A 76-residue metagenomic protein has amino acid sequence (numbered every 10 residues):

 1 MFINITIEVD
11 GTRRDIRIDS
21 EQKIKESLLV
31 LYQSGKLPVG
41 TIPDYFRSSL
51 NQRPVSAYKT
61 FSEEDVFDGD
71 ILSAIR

Functional and structural regions predicted by a protein language model:
M1-I5: Short structural boundary motif marking the start of a folded domain
V9-E26: Short, contiguous acidic and Ser/Thr-rich linear segments
V9-R13, T41-E63: Short acidic beta-strand-loop surface patches of small beta-rich interaction domains
Q22-S27, K59-D65: Short, structural beta-strand-to-alpha-helix junction motif
L28-P43: Short beta-strand/loop turn elements enriched in aromatics
G69-D70: Loop/turn positions that initiate beta-strands
